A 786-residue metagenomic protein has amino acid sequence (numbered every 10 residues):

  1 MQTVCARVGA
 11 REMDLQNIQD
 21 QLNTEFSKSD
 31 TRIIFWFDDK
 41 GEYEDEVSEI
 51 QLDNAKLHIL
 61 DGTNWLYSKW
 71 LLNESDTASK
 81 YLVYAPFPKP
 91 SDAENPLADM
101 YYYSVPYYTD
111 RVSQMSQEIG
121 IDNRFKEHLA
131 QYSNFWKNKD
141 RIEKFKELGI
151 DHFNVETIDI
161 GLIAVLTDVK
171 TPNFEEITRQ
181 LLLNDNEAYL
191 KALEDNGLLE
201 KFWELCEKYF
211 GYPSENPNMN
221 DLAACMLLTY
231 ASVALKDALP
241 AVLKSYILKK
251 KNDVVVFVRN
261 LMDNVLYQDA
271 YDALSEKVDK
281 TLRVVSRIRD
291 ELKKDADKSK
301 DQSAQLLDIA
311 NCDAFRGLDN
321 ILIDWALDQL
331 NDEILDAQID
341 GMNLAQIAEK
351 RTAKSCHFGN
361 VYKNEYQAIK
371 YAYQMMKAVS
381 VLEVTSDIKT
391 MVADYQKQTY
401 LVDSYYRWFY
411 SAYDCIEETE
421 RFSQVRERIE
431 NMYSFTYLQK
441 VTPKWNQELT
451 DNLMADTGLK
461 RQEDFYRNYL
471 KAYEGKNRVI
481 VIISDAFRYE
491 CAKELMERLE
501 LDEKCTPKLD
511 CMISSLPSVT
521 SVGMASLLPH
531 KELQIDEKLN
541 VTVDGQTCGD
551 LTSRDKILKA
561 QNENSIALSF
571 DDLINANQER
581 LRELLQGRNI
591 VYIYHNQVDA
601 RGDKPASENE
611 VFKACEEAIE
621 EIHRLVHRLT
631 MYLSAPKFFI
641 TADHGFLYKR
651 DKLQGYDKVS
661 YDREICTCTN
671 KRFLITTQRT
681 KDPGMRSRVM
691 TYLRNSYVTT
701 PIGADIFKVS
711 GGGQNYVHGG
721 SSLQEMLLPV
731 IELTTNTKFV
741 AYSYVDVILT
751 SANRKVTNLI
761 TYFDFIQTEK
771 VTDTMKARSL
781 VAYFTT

Functional and structural regions predicted by a protein language model:
Q2-R478, R488-F638, A642-T786: …; additionally, a secondary subgroup of soluble metalloenzymes is captured
D485: Ligand-binding pocket scaffold of soluble enzyme catalytic domains
